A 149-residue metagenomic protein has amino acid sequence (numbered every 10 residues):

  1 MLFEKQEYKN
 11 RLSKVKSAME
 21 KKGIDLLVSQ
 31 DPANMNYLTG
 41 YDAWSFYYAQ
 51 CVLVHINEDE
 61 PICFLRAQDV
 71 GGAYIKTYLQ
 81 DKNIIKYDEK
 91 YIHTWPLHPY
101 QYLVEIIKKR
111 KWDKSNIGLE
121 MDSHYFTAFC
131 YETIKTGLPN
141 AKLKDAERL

Functional and structural regions predicted by a protein language model:
M1-L149: A composition/biophysics-driven feature that prefers long, compositionally simple stretches
